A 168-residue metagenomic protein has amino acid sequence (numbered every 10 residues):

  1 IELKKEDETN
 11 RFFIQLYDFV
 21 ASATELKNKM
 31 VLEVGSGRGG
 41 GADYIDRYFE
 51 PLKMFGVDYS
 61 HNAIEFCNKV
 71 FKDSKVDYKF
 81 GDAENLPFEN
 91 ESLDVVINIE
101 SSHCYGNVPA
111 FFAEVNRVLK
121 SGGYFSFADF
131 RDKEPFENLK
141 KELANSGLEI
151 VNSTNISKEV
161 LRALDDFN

Functional and structural regions predicted by a protein language model:
N10-K27: Conserved alpha-helix/loop element of class I SAM-dependent methyltransferases that forms part of the SAM/SAH-binding
L32, R38-N85: Class I SAM-dependent methyltransferase SAM/SAH-binding core
E84-V96: A short acidic, Gly/Pro-enriched loop at the edge of an enzyme's catalytic core that lines a small-molecule cofactor
V95-G106: A short SAM/SAH-binding and catalytic strip from SAM-dependent methyltransferases
P109-S121: A short glycine-rich, Lys/Arg-flanked "PGG" loop and its adjoining helix->strand segment in the class I
G122-D129: Conserved beta-strand signature within the Rossmann-like core of class I S-adenosyl-L-methionine
E137-N168: Substrate-binding/catalytic lobe of Class I Rossmann-like enzymes that use SAM or dcSAM, i.e., the mid-to-C-terminal
